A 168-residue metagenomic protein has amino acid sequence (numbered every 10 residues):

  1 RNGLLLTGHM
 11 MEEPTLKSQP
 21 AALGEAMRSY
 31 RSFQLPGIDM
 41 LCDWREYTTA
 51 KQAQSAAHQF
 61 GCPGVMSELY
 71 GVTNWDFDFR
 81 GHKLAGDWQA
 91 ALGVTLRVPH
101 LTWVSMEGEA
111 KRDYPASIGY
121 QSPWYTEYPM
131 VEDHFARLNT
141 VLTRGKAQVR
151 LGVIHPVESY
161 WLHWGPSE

Functional and structural regions predicted by a protein language model:
R1-E168: Carbohydrate-binding surfaces of carbohydrate-active enzymes
